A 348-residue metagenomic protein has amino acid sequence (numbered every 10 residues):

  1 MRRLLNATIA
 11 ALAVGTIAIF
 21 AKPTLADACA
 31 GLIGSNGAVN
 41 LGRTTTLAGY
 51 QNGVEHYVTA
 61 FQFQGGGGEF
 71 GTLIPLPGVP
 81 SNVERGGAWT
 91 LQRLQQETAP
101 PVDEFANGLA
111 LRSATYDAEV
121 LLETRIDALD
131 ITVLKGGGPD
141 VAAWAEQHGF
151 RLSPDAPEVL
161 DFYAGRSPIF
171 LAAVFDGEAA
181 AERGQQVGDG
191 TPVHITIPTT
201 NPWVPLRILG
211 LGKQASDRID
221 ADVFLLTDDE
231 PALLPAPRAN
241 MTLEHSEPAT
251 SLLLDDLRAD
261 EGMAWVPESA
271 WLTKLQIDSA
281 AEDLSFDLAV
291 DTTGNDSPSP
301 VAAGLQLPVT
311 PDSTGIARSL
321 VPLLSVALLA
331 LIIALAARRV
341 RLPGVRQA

Functional and structural regions predicted by a protein language model:
M1-I9: Bacterial N-terminal signal peptides that target proteins for export
V14-L25: C-terminal segment of classical bacterial N-terminal signal peptides
D27-T44, Q51-G53, V79, L152-G344: Accessory, solvent-exposed terminal regions and/or long lumenal/extracellular loops of proteins
G49-A99, A145-A164: Surface-exposed, glycine/proline- and aromatic-rich loop segments on solvent-exposed faces across compartments
H56-V58, A128-K135: Short hydrophobic-aromatic micro-motifs
P80, E84-D127, K135-V141: A cross-kingdom signal targeting lumenal/periplasmic-facing segments of multi-pass membrane and secretory-pathway
G108-D117, L121, K135-V174: Covalent nucleotidyltransferase core used to form phosphodiester bonds in nucleic acids
R346-A348: Solvent-exposed, low-complexity, intrinsically disordered, charge-rich segments adjacent to transmembrane helices
